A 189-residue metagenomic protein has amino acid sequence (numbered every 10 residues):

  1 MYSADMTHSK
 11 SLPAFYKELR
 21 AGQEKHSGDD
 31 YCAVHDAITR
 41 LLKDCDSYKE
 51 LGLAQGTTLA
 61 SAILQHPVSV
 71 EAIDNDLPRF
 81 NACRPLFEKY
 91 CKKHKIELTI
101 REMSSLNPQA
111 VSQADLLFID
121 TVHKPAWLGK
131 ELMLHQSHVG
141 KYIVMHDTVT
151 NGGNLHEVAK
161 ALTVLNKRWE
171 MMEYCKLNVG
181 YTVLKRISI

Functional and structural regions predicted by a protein language model:
M1-I189: A short alpha-helical cap/connector motif
